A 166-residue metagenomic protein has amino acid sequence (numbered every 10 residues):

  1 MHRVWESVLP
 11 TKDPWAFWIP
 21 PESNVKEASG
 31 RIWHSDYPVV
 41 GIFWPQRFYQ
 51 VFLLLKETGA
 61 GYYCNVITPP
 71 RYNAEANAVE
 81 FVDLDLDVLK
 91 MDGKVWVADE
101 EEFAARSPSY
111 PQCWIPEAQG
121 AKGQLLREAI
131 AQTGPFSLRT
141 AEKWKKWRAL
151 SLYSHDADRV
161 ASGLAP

Functional and structural regions predicted by a protein language model:
M1-Y37: Charge-rich, low-complexity N-terminal segments
H2, Q46, V79-D83: Short solvent-exposed loop/turn micro-motifs enriched in small/polar/acidic residues
P10, L54, L89-M91: Short beta-strand micro-motifs enriched in acidic
N24-G30, L53-K56, K122-L126, T133-F136: Low-complexity, flexible helical/coil segments
G30-N73, L84-L86: Phosphate/ribose-recognition catalytic cores of enzymes acting on nucleotide-derived substrates
T58-Q112: Conserved, surface-exposed functional patches that form binding/active-site neighborhoods
R106-R127: Domain-length functional cores that host ligand/cofactor binding and catalytic or interaction surfaces in mature
Q124-P166: Cysteine/selenocysteine-centered motifs that mediate thiol-based redox chemistry or coordinate metal-sulfur cofactors
